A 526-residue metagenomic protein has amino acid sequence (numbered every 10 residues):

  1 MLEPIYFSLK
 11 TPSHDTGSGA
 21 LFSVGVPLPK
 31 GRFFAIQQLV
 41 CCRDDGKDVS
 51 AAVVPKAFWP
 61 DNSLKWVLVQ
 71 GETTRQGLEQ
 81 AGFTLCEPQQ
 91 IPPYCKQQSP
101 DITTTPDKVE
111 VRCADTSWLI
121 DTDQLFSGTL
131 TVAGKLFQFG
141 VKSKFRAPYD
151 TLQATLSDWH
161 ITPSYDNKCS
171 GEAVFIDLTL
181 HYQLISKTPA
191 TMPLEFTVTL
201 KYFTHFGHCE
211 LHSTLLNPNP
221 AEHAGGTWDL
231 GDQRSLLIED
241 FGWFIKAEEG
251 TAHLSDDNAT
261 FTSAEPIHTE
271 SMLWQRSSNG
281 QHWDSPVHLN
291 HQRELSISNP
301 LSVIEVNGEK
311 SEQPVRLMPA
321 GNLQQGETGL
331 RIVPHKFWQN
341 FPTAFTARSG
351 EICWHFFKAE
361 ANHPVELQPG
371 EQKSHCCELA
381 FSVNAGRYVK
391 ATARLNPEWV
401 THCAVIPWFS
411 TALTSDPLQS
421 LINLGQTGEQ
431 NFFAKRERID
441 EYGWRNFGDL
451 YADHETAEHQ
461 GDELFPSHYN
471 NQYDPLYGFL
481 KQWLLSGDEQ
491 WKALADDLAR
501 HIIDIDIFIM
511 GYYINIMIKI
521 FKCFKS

Functional and structural regions predicted by a protein language model:
I5-D15, N217: Asparagine-centered strand-capping/turn motif at beta-strand->loop junctions
T11-Q37, G226-E248: Surface-exposed beta-strand/loop patches in extracellular or lumenal glycoproteins
I36, C41-V67, A347-F356: Solvent-exposed beta-strand/loop surfaces of large extracellular or lumenal domains
K65-P88: Intrinsically disordered, low-complexity Pro/Gly/Ser/Thr-rich segments with frequent PxxP/GP/PP motifs and embedded
K108-H402, E437, Y442, N446-H454 (+2 more regions): Beta-strand/loop-rich accessory regions of lumenal/periplasmic or secreted enzymes, predominantly carbohydrate-active
R387-E463, F508-K525: Low-complexity, Ser/Thr/Pro/Gly-enriched N-terminal "stalk/linker" regions
P466-L484, S526: Well-ordered alpha-helical segments within folded domains of soluble proteins
W483-D496: Structural helix-adjacent loops and short alpha-helical linkers that scaffold large soluble proteins
